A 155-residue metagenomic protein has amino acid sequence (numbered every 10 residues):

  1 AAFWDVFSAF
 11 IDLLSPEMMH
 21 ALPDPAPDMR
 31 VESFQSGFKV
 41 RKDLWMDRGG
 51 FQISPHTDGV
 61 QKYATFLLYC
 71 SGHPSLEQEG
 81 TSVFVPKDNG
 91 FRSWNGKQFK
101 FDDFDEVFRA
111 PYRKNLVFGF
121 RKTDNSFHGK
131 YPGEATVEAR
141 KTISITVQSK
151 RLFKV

Functional and structural regions predicted by a protein language model:
W4, S8, M19-K154: Catalytic core of non-heme Fe(II) oxygenases with the double-stranded beta-helix
